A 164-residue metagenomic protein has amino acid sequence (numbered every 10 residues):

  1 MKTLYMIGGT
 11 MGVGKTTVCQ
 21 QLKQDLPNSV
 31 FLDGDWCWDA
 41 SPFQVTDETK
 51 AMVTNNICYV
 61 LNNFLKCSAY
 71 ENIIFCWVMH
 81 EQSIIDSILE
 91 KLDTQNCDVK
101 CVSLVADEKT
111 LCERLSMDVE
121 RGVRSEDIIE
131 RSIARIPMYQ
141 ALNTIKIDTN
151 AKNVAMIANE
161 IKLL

Functional and structural regions predicted by a protein language model:
I7: Hydrophobic anchor at the beta1->P-loop junction of P-loop NTPases
T10: P-loop (Walker A) phosphate-binding loop of NTP-binding proteins
V13: ATP-binding Walker
T16: Walker A/P-loop
C19-N62: Conserved substrate/cofactor phosphate-moiety recognition/catalytic segment in nucleotide-dependent phosphotransferases
M52-N96: Glycine-rich phosphate-binding loop used to anchor ATP phosphates in small-molecule kinases, encompassing both
Q95-L115: Conserved phosphate-donor/acceptor-positioning beta-strand/loop module used by diverse small-molecule
M117-E160: Small-molecule kinase domains that catalyze NTP-dependent phosphoryl transfer to phosphate-bearing small molecules
